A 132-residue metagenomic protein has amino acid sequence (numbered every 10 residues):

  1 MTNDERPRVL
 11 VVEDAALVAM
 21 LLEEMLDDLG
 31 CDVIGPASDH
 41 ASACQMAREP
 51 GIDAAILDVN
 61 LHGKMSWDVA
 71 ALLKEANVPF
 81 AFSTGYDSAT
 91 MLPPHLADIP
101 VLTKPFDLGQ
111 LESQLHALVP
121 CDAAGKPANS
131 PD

Functional and structural regions predicted by a protein language model:
M1-R8, T103, D107-D132: Non-catalytic signal-transmission and effector/linker regions of two-component phosphorelay proteins
E13: Conserved acidic carboxylate
A16-G35: Two-component/phosphorelay signaling modules centered on CheY-like receiver
P36-A54: Acidic, metal-coordinating helix/loop segments flanking the phosphotransfer/catalytic sites of two-component signaling
D58: Active-site residues of response regulator receiver
H62: The feature encodes the CheY-like receiver
D68, L72-E75, Y86-T103, G109 (+1 more regions): Alpha4 helix (beta4-alpha4-beta5 surface) of REC/receiver domains from two-component response regulators
A81-S83: Hydrophobic/aromatic residues positioned on beta-strands within the core alpha/beta folds
